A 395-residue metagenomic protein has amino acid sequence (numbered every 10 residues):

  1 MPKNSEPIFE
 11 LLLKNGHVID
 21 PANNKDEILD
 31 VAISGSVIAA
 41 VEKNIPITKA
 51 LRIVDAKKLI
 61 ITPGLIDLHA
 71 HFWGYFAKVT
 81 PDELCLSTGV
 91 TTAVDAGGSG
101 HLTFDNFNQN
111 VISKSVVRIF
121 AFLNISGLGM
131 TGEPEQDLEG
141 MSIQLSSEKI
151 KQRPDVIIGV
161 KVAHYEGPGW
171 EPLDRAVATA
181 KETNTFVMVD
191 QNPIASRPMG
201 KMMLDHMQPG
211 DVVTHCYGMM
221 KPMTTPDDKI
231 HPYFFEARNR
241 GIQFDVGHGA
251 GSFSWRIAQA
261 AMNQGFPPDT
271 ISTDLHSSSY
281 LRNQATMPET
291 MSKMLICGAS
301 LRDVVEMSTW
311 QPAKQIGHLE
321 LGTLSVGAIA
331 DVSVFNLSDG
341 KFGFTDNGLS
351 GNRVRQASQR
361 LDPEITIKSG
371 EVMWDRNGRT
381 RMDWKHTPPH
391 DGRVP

Functional and structural regions predicted by a protein language model:
M1-T62: Histidine-rich, glycine-flanked metal-binding segment
G16, I329-H386: C-terminal cap of metal-dependent C-N hydrolases
G16, S36, K58, H69 (+9 more regions): Divalent metal-coordination and catalytic microenvironments
L59-D82: Di-metal (Zn2+ and/or Mg2+/Mn2+) metal-binding site signature of metallo-dependent hydrolases with the MBL/beta-CASP
T62, N110-F122, A180-N184, A237: Alpha-helix-loop-beta-strand connector modules within alpha/beta enzyme cores
E83-H164: Divalent-metal coordination cores built from histidine and acidic residues
G159-L281: Active-site core of metal-dependent hydrolases
R256-D339: His/Asp/Glu-enriched, well-ordered alpha-helical/loop segment that forms or immediately abuts the divalent-metal
